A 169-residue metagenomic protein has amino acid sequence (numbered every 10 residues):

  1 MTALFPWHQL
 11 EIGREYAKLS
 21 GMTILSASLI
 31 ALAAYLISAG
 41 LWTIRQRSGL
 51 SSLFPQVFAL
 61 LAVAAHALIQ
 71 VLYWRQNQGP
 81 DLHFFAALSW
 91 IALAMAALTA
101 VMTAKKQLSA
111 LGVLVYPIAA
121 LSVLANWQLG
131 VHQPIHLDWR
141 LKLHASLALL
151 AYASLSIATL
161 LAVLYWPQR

Functional and structural regions predicted by a protein language model:
L19-L36, P80, A151-L155: Hydrophobic transmembrane alpha-helical segments in integral membrane proteins
M22-T23, W42-F54, Q70-L82: Short juxtamembrane and helix-loop transition motifs at transmembrane-helix boundaries in membrane proteins
A27-L36, P55-H66: Alpha-helical transmembrane segments
S28-S48, I157, L161: N-terminal signal-anchor/start-transfer transmembrane helix
S52-A59, F85-A86, S109-A120: Cytoplasmic-side transmembrane-helix entry/capping segments in multi-pass membrane proteins
A65-G112: Membrane-interface helix-loop-helix modules in multi-pass inner-membrane proteins
V101-L155: Hydrophobic alpha-helical segments and helix pairs
Y152-R169: Transmembrane alpha-helix/helix-exit interface in multi-pass inner-membrane proteins
